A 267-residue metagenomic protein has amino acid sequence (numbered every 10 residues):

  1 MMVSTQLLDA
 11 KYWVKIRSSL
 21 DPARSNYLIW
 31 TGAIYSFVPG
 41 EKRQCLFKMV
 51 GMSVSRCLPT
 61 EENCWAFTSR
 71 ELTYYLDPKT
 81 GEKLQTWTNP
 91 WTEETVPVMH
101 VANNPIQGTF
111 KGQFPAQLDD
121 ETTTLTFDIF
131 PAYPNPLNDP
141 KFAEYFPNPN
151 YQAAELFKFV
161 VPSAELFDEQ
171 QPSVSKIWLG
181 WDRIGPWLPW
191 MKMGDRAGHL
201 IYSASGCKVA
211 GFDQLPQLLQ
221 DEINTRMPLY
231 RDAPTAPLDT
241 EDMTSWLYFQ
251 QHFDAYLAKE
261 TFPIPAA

Functional and structural regions predicted by a protein language model:
M1-K79, D221, A236, T240 (+1 more regions): N-terminal segment immediately downstream of the Sec signal-peptide cleavage site in secreted/extracellular proteins
D9, N26, E61, K83 (+4 more regions): Acidic, low-complexity intrinsically disordered regions
K15, G32, F67, N89 (+4 more regions): Intrinsic disorder/low-complexity segments enriched in polar/charged and small flexible residues
A23, V98, I106, A116 (+6 more regions): Generic low-complexity segments that are intrinsically disordered, proline-rich and/or Lys/Arg-biased
G40-Q171: Predominantly extracellular/secreted and cell-surface proteins with exposed, flexible low-complexity segments
N148-Y202, D213-Q214, D221-N224: Extended soluble regions of mature proteins
P189-A267: Long, compositionally biased interface segments
